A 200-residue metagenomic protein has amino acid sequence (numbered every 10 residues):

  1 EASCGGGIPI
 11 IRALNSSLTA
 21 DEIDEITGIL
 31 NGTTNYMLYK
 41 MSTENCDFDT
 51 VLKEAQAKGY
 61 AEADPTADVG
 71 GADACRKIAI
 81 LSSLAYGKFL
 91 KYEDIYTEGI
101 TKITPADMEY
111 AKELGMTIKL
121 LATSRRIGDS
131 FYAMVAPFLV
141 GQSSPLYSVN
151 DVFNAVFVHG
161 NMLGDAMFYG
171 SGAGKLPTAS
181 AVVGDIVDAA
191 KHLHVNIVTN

Functional and structural regions predicted by a protein language model:
E1-A2, G170: Small/polar loops that bind or transfer phosphate-bearing groups
A2-A61, P65-D73, I80: Rossmann-like NAD(P)H-binding beta-loop-alpha module
P9, D73, A106, P177 (+1 more regions): Generic recognition of stable, solvent-exposed alpha-helical segments in well-folded globular domains
A13, K77, L81, A181 (+1 more regions): Generic recognition of well-ordered alpha-helical segments
L18, M41-S42, K112, A190-L193: Hydrophobic residues in alpha-helical segments
E25-T27, N35-L38, E54, Y60-P65 (+2 more regions): Catalytic, metal-anchored helix/loop core of enzyme active sites in primary metabolism
E44-D47, S83-Y92, D188-V195: Short helix-capping/linker segments at secondary-structure and domain boundaries
V51-S148, F153-A155: Substrate-binding/catalytic subdomain of NAD(P)-dependent oxidoreductase enzymes
